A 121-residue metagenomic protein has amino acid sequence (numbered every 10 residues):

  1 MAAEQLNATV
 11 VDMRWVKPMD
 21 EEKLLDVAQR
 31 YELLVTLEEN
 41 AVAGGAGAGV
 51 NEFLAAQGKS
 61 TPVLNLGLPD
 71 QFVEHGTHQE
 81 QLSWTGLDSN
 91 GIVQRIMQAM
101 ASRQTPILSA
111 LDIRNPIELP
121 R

Functional and structural regions predicted by a protein language model:
M1-R121: Thiamine diphosphate
